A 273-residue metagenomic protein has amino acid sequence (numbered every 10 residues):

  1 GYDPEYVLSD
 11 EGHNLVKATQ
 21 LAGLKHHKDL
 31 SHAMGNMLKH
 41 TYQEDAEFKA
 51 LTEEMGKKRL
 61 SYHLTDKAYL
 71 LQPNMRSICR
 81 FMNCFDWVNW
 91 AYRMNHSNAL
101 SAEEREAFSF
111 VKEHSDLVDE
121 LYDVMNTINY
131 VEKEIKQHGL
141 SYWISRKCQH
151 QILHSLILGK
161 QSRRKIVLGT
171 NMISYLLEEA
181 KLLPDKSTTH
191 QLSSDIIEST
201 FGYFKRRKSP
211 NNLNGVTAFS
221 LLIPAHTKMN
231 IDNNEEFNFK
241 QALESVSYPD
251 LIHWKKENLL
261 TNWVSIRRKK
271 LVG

Functional and structural regions predicted by a protein language model:
Y2, S9-L21, K57-G273: Acidic/histidine-rich catalytic cores and adjacent linkers of DNA breakage/strand-transfer/modification proteins
V7-R59, E198: Conserved beta-strand -> loop -> alpha-helix junction used to position metal-binding or nucleic-acid-contacting
